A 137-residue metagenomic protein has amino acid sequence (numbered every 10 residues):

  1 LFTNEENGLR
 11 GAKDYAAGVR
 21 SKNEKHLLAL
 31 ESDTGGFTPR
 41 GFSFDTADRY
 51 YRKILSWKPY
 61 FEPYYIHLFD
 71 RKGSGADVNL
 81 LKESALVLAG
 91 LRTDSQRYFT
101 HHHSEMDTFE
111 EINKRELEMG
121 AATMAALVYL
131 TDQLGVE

Functional and structural regions predicted by a protein language model:
L1-K53, D70: Acidic/histidine-rich catalytic neighborhood of metal-dependent amide-processing enzymes
F37-E137: Active-site-adjacent substrate-binding region of metalloamidase/peptidase-like peptide-processing proteins
